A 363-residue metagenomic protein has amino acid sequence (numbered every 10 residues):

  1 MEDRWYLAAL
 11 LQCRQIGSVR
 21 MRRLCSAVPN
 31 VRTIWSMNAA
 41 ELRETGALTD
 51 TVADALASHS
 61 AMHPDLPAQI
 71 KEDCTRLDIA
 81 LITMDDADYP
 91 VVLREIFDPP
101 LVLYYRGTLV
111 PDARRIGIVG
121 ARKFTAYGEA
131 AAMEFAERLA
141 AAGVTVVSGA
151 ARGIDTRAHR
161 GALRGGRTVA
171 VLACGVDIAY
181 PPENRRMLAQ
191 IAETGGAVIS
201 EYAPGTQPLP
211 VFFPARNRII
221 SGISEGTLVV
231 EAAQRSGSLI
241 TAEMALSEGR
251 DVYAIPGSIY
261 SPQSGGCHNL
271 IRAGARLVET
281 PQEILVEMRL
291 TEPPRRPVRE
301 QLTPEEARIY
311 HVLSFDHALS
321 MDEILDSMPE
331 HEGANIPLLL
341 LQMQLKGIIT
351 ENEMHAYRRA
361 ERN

Functional and structural regions predicted by a protein language model:
M1-A87, K346-I348, E353-N363: Short, small/acidic-rich helices and loops at N termini and domain boundaries of DNA replication/processing enzymes
M1-D3, T83-N363: Glycine-biased, small-residue-rich flexible motifs in mid-sequence functional cores and linkers
